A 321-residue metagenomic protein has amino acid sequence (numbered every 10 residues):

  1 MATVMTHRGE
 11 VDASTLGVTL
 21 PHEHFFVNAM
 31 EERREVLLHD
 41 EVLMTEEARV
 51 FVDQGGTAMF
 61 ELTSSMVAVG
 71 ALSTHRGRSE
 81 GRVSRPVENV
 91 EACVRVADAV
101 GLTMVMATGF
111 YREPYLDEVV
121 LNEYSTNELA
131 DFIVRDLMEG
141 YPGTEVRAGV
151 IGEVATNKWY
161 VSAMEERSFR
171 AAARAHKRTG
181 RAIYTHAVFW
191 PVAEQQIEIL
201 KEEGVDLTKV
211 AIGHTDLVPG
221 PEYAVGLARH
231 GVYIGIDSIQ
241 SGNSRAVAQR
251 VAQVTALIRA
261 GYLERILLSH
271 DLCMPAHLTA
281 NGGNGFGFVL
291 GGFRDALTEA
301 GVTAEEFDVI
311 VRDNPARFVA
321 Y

Functional and structural regions predicted by a protein language model:
M1-E32: Replace "His-x-His-based motif
A2-G9, F288-Y321: Mid-to-C-terminal alpha-helical segments outside catalytic/metal-binding sites
H22, M59, F110, H176 (+4 more regions): Divalent metal-coordination and catalytic microenvironments
A29-E32, A71, V90, A193-I199 (+3 more regions): Histidine/acidic-residue-rich catalytic or RNA/ligand-binding cores of hydrolases and nuclease-related proteins
A48-S84, G101-P114, R147-T156, A182-I183 (+1 more regions): Divalent metal-dependent hydrolysis catalytic cores, especially in the metallo-beta-lactamase
R95-A99, T103-T179, Y233, S238-N243: Active-site gating/metal-coordination segments in enzymes
A173, K177-A252, A256, I266: Catalytic pocket-lining loop regions of alpha/beta-barrel enzymes, especially the amidohydrolase/enolase/GH5 lineages
I183, I236-I239, Y262-G283: Short acidic/histidine-rich active-site segments
